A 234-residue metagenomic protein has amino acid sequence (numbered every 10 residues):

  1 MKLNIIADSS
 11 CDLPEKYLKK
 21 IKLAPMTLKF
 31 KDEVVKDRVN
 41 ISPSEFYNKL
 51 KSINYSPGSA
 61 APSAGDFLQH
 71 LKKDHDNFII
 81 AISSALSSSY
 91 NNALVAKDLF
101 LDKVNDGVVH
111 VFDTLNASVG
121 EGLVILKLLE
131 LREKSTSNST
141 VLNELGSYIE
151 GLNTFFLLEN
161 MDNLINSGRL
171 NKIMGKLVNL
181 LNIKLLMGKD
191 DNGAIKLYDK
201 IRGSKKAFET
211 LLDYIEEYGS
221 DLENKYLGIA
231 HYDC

Functional and structural regions predicted by a protein language model:
L3, N77-I79, K225-L227: Generic beta-sheet signal
L3-A61: N-terminal glycine-rich anion-binding loop in soluble enzyme alpha/beta folds
A7, A81-S83, D113: Short beta-strand segments
S10-L18, K22-T27, E33, L86-S89 (+4 more regions): Mixed-charge interfacial surface used for oligomerization/domain docking and macromolecular partner engagement
R38, E45, I53-G65, Q69 (+3 more regions): Structured, active/binding-site neighborhoods that engage oxygen-rich ligands
K51-V95, L142, I149: Glycine-rich phosphate- or other oxyanion-binding loops that anchor nucleotides, phosphorylated ligands
N54, H75, N105, T136-S137 (+1 more regions): Residue-level recognition of short, well-ordered coil/turn positions that link secondary-structure elements
H75-I79, D102-F112: Glycine/charged-rich beta-loop-alpha catalytic/anionic-binding loops adjacent to active sites
